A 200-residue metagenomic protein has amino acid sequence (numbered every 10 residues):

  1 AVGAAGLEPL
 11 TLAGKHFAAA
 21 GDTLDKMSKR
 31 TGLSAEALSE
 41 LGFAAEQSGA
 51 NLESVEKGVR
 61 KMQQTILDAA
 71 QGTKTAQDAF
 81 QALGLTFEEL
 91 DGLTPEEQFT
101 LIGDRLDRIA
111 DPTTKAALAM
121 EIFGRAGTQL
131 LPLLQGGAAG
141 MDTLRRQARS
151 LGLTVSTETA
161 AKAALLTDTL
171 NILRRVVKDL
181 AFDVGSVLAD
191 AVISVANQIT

Functional and structural regions predicted by a protein language model:
A1-K15, A19-E36, E40-K57, K61-Q71 (+4 more regions): Low-complexity, glycine/alanine/serine/threonine- and acidic/polar-rich repeat/linker tracts characteristic of secreted
